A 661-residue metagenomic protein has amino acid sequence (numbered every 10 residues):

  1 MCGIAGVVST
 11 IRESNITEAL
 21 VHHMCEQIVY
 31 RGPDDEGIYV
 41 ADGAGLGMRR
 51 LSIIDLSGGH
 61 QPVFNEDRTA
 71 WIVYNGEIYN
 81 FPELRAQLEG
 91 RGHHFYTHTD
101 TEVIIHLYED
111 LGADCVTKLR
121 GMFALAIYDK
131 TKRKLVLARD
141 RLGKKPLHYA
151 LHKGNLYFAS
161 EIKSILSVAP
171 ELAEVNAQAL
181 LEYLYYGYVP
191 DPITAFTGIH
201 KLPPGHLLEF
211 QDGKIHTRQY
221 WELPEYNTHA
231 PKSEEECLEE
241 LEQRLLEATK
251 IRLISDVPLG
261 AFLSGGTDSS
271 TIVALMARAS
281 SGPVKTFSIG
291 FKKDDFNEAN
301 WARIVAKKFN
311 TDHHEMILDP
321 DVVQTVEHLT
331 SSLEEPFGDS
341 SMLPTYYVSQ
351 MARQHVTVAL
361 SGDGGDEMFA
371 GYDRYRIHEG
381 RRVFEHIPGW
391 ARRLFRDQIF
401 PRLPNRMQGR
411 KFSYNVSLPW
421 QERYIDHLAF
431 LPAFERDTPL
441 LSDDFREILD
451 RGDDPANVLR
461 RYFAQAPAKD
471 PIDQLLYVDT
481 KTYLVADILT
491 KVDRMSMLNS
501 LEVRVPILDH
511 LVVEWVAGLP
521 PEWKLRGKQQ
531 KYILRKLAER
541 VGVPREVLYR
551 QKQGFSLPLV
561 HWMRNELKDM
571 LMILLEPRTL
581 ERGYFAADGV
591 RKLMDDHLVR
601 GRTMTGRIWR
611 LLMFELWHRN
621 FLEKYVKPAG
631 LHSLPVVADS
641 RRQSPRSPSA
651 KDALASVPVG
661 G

Functional and structural regions predicted by a protein language model:
M1, A41, S167, G198-P204 (+5 more regions): Adenosyl-5′-phosphate
M1-L333, T345, S349, R540 (+5 more regions): Cysteine-centered catalytic environments shared across enzyme families
D35, P146, S269, G365 (+2 more regions): Short hydrophobic/aromatic residue motifs in ordered secondary structure
R141, Y347-M407, Y483, I488 (+1 more regions): Active-site adenylate/phosphate-handling loop in enzymes that bind or generate adenylated species
I165, S288-I289, E335, E379-I387: Short beta-alpha connecting loops at secondary-structure transitions that line or flank enzyme active sites
L259-D268, K293-D294, S340-L343, M368 (+2 more regions): Glycine-rich loop motifs involved in handling phospho/adenylate chemistry
K293, I317, P336-D339, H386 (+1 more regions): Alpha-helix capping and helix-loop boundary segments enriched in small/acidic/polar residues
T330-S332, D373-G380, P628-A629: Short secondary-structure boundary/capping segments
